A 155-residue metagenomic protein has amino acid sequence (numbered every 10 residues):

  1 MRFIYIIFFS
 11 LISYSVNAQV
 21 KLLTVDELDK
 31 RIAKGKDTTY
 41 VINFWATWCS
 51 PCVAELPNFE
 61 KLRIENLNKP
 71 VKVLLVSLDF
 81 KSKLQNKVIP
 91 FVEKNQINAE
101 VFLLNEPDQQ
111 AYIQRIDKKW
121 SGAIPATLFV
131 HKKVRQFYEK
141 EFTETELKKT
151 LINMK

Functional and structural regions predicted by a protein language model:
M1-T24: Bacterial Sec-dependent N-terminal signal peptides
V20-T39: A short beta-strand-turn-helix
V41-I42, V73: Hydrophobic beta-strand anchors of alpha/beta hydrolase catalytic cores
F44-N58: Conserved redox-active cysteine motifs that mediate thiol-disulfide chemistry, especially di-cysteine Cys-X(1-2)-Cys
P57-K94, Q109-I113: Structural microenvironment flanking redox-active thiols in thiol-disulfide oxidoreductases
F91-I124: Short, internal strand/loop/helix patches that form the active-site neighborhood or redox-interaction surface
A123-F137: A short, hydrophobic beta-strand/beta-hairpin element that forms part of a small beta-sheet core
